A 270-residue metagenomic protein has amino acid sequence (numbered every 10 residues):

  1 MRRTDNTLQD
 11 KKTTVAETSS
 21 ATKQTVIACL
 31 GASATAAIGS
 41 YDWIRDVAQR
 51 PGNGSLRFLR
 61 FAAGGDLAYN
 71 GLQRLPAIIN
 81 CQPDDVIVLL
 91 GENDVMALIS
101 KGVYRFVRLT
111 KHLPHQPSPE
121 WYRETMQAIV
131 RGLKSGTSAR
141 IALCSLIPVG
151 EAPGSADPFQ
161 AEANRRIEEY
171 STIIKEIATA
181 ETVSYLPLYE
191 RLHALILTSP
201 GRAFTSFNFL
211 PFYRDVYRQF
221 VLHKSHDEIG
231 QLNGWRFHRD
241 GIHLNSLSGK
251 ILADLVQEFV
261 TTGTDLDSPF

Functional and structural regions predicted by a protein language model:
D5, Q9-D10, A16, A21-K23 (+3 more regions): Alpha-helical cap/lid subdomain in secreted, periplasmic, or secretory-pathway luminal O-acyl-processing enzymes
K23-S40, V95: Catalytic nucleophile-elbow at a beta strand-turn-alpha helix junction centered on a G-D-S/GDSL motif, marking
C29, R60-A63, L89, R239: Short glycine/serine/threonine-biased micro-segments
A36-G39, G64-N70: Acidic-and-aromatic substrate-binding clefts and catalytic sites of carbohydrate-active enzymes
Y41-Q49: Short, polar/charged alpha-helical segment
G54-A68: A short beta-strand-loop structural module common to alpha/beta enzyme folds
